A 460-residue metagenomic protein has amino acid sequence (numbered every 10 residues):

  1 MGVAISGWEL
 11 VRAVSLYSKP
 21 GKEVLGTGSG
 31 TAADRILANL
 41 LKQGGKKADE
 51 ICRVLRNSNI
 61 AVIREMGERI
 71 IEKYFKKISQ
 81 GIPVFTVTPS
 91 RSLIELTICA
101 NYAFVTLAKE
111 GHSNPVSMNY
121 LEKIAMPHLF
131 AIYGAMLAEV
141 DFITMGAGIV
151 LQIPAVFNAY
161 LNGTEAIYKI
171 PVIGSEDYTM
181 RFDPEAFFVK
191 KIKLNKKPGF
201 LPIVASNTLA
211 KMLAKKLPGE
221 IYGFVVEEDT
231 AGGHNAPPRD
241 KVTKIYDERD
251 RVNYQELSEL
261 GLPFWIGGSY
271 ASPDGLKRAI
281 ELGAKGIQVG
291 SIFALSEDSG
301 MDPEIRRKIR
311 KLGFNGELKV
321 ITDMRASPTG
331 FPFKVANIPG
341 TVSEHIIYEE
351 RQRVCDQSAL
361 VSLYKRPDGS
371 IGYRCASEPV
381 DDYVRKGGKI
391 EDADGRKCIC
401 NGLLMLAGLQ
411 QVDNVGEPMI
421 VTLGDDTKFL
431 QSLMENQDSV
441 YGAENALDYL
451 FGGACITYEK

Functional and structural regions predicted by a protein language model:
M1-A4, G261-L276, G290: Glycine-rich adenosine-cofactor-binding loop
M1-E259, K428-K460: Active-site entrance/lid segments in N-terminal catalytic domains of soluble metabolic enzymes
V14, A279-I280: Hydrophobic residues within well-ordered alpha-helices
A32, L41, G45-R56, I221 (+2 more regions): Conserved active-site-proximal phosphate/metal-binding subdomains
I36-L37, I153-P154, G275, E297-D298 (+1 more regions): Short secondary-structure boundary/hinge segments and terminal tails
I124, G267-S269, P273-D274, E281 (+1 more regions): Mixed-charge, polar/low-complexity N-terminal
A125, V150, N207, S272 (+3 more regions): Alpha-helix N-cap/helix-start and coil->helix boundary motif
